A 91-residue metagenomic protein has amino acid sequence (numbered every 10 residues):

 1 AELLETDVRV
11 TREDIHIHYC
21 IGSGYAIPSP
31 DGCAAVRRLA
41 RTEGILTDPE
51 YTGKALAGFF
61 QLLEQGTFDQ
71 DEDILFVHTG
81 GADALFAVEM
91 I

Functional and structural regions predicted by a protein language model:
E2-D14: Phosphate/pyrophosphate-binding loops at sites that engage ATP/ADP/AMP, CoA/4′-phosphopantetheine, polyphosphate
D7, G32, T47-E50, D73-L75 (+2 more regions): Functionally constrained cores in energy, signaling, and assembly domains
T11-Q70: Active-site-adjacent helical/loop segments in soluble small-molecule enzymes
A57-I91: Phosphate-binding loop/pocket of nucleotide- and phosphate-handling active sites
